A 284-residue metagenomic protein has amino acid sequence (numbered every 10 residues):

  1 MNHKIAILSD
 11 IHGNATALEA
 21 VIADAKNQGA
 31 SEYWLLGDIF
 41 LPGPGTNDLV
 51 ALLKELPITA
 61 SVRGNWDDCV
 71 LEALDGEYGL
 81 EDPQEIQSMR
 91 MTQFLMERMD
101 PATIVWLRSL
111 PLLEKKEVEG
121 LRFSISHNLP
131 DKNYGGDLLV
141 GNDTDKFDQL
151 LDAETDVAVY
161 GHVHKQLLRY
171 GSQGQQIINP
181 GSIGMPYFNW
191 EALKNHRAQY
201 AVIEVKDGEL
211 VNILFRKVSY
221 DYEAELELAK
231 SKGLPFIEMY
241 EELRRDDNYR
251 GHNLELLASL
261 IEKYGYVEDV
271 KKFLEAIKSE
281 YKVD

Functional and structural regions predicted by a protein language model:
M1-A6, K115-S124, S172-Q176, E209-N212: Beta-strand-turn-beta hairpins that frame and shape the catalytic cleft of phosphate-ester-processing enzymes
M1-L56: N-terminal active-site segment of His-dependent metallophosphoesterases
I7-S9, Y33-D38, P42, A60-N65 (+3 more regions): Active-site neighborhood of phospho(di)ester-bond hydrolases with catalytic His/Asp-centered motifs
H12-A17, L41-P44, W66-L71, V159-G171 (+1 more regions): Active-site environment of divalent metal-dependent phosphoester hydrolases
L56-E114, F123, G141-E154: Active-site neighborhood of divalent metal-dependent phosphoester bond hydrolases
L113-K116, Q166-Y170, Q199-I203: Short beta-strand scaffold segments in enzyme catalytic cores
H127-P180: Ligand/cofactor pocket segment of small-molecule handling proteins
G174-D284: Acidic, His/Gly-rich catalytic cores of divalent-metal-dependent hydrolytic chemistry
